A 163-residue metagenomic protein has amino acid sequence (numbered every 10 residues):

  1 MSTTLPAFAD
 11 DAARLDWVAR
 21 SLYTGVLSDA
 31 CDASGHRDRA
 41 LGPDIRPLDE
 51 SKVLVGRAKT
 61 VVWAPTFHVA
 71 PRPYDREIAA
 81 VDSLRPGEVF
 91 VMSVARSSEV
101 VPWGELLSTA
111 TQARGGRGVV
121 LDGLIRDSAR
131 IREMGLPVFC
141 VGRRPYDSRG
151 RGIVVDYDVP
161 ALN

Functional and structural regions predicted by a protein language model:
M1-R76, D82: Intrinsically disordered, low-complexity regions enriched in acidic/Ser/Thr/Pro/Gln residues
R39-P43, V62-W63, V91-S93, V119-G123 (+1 more regions): General beta-strand structural signal in soluble alpha/beta enzymes
V55-A58, R85-E88, R114-R117, E133-L136 (+1 more regions): Short coil/turn connectors at secondary-structure junctions
T66-H68, R96-E99, I125-D127: A short acidic, glycine/proline-enriched capping/turn motif at secondary-structure boundaries, especially helix N-cap
A80-D122: Extracellular/luminal Protease-associated
A110-Y146: Ligand/cofactor pocket segment of small-molecule handling proteins
R143-N163: Acidic, glycine-rich flexible loop/linker segments
